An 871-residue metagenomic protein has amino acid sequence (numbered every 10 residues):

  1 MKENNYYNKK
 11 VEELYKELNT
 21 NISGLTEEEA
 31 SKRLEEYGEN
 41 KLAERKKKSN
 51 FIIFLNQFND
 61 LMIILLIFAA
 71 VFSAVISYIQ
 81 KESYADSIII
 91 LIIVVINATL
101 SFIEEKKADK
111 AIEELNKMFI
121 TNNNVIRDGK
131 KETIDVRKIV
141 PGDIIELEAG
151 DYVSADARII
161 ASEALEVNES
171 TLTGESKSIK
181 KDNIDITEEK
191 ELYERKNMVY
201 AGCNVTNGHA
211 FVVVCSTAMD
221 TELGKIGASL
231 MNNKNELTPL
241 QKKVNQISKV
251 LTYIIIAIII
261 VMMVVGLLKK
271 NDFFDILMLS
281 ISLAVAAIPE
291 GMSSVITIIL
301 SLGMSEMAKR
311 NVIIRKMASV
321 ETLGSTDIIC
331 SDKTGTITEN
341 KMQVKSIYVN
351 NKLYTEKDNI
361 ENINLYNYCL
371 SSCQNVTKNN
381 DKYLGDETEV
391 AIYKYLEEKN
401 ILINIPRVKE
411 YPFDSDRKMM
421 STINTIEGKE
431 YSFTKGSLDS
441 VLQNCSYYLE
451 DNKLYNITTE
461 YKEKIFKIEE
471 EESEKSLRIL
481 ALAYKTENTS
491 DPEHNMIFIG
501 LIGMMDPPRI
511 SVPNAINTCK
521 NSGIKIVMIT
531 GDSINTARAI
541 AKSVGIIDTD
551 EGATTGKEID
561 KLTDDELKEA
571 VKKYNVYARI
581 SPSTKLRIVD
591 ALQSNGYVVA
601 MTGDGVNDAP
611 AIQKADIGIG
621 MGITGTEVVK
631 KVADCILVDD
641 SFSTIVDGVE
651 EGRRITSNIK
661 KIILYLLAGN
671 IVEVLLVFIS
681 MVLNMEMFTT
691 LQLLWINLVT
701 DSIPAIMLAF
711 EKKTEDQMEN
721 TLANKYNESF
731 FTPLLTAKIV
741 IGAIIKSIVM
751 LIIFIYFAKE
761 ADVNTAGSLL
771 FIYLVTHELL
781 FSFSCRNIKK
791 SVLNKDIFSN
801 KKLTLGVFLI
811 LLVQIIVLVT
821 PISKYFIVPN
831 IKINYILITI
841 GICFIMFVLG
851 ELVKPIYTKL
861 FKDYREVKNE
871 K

Functional and structural regions predicted by a protein language model:
M1-E719, E728-F731, Y756, F771 (+1 more regions): Conserved cytosolic headpiece of P-type ATPases
G669-E673, K738-M750: Core segments of transmembrane alpha-helices that mediate helix-helix packing or line hydrophobic substrate/ligand
F688, A758-T765: Membrane-helix interface and helix-disruption motif detector
T700, P704-A705, K746, S768-S782: Generic alpha-helical transmembrane segments
N724-I744, N764-L769: Membrane-water interface at loop-to-transmembrane-helix junctions
C785: A C-terminal functional module that forms or caps the active site or interfaces directly with catalytic machinery
